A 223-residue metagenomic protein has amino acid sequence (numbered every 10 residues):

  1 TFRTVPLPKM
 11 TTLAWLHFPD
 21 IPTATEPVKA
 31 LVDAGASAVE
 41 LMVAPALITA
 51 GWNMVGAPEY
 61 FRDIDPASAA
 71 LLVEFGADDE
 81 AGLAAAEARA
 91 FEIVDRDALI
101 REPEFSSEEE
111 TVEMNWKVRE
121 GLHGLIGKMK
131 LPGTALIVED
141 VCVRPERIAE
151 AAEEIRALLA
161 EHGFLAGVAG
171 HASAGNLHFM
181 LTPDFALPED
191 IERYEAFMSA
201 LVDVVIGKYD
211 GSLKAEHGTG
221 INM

Functional and structural regions predicted by a protein language model:
T1-A215, G220-M223: Noncatalytic alpha-helical scaffold of FAD-dependent oxidoreductases
